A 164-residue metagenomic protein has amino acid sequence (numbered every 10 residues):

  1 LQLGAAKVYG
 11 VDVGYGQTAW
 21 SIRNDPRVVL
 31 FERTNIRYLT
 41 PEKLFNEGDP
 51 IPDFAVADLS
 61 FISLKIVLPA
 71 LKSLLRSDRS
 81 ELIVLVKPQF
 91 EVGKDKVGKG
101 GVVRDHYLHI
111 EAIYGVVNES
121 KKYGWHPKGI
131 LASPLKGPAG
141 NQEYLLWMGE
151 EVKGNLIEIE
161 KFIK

Functional and structural regions predicted by a protein language model:
L1-K7: Conserved S-adenosyl-L-methionine
K7-I66: S-adenosyl-L-methionine
T18, K87, G140: Residue-level signal for inorganic ion chemistry
K65-I83: A short glycine-rich, Lys/Arg-flanked "PGG" loop and its adjoining helix->strand segment in the class I
P88-D105: Short, glycine-/aromatic-enriched active-site segment of Class I SAM-dependent methyltransferases
H109-Y123: Short alpha-helix
W125-P134: Conserved S-adenosyl-L-methionine
Q142, L146, E150-K164: Flexible, glycine-/basic-rich loop-and-beta segments that form/coincide with the SAM-dependent methyltransferase
